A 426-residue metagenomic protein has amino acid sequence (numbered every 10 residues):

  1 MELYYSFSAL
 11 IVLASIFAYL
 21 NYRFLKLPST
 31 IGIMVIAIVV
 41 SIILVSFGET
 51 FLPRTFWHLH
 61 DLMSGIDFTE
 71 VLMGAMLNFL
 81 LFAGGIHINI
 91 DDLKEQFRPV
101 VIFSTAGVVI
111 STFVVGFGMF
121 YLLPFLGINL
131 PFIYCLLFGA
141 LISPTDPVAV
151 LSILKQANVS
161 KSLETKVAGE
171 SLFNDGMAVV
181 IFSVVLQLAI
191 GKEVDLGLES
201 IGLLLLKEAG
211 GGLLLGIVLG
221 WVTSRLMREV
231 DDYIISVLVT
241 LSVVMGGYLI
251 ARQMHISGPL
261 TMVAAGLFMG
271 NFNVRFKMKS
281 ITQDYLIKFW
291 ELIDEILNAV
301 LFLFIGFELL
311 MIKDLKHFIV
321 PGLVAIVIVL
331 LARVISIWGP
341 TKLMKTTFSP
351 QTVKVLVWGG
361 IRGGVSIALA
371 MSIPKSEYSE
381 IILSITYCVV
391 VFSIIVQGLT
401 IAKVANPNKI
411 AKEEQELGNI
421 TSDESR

Functional and structural regions predicted by a protein language model:
M1-S425: Transmembrane helical cores of multi-pass secondary ion antiporters/exchangers
